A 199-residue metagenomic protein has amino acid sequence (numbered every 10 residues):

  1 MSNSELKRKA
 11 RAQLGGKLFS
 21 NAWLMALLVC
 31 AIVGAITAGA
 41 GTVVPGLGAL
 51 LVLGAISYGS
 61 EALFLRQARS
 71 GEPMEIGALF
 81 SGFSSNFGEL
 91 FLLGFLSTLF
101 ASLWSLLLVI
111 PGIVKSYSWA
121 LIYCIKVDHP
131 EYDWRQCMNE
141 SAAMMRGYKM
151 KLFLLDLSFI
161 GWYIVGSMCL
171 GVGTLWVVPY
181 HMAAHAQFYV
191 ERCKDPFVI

Functional and structural regions predicted by a protein language model:
M1-I199: Hydrophobic alpha-helical membrane segments
